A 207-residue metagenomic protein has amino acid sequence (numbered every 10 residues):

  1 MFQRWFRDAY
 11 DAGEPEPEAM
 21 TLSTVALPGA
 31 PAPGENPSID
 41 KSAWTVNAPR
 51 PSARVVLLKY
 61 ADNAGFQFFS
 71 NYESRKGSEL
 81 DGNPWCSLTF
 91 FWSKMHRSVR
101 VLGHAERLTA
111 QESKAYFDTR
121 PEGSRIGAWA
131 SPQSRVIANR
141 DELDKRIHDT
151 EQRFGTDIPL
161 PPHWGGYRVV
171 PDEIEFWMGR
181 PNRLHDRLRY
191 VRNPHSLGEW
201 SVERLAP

Functional and structural regions predicted by a protein language model:
M1-P207: Binding-site signature for planar aromatic cofactors or substrates
